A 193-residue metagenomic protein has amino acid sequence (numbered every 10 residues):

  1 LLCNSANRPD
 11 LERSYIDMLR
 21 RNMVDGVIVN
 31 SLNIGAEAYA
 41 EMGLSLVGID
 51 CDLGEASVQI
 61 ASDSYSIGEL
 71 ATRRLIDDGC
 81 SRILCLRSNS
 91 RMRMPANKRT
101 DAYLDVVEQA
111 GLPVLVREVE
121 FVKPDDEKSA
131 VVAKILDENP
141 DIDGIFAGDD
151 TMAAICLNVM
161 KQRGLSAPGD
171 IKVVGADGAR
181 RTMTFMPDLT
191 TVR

Functional and structural regions predicted by a protein language model:
L1-A36: Central regulatory/effector-binding core of bacterial HTH transcription factors
D10-M23, E41-G48, D52-R193: Bacterial carbohydrate/catabolite-sensing allosteric modules
